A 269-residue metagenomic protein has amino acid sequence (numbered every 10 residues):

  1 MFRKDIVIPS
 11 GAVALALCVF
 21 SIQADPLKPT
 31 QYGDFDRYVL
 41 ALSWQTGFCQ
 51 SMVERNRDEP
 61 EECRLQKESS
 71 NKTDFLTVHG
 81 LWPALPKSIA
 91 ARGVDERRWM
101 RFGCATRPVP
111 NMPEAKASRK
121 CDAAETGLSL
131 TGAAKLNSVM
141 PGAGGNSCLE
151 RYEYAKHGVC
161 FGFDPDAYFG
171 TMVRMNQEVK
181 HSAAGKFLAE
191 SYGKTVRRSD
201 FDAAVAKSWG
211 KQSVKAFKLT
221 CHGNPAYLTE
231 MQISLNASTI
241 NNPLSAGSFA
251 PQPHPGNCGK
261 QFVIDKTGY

Functional and structural regions predicted by a protein language model:
M1-G11: Bacterial N-terminal signal peptides that target proteins for export
F2, L17-A24: N-terminal Sec-dependent export signals
S10-C18: Bacterial N-terminal signal peptides
I22-R57: N-terminal module-boundary/linker segments of secreted carbohydrate-active enzymes
D58-Y269: Domain-level detector of nuclease and nuclease-like folds in predominantly extracellular/periplasmic contexts
